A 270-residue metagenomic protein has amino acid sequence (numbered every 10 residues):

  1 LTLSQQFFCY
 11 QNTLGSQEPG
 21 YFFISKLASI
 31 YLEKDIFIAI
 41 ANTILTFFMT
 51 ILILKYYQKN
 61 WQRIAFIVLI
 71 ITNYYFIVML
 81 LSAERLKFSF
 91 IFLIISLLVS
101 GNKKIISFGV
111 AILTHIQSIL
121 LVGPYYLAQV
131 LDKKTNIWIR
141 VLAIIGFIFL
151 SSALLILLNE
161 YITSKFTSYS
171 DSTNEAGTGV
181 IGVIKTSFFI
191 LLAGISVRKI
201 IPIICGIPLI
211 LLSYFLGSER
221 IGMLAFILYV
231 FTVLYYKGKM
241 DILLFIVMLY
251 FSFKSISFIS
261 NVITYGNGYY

Functional and structural regions predicted by a protein language model:
L1-T13, E18-F22, S107-G109, L120-V233 (+1 more regions): Alpha-helical transmembrane segments and terminal signal-anchor/GPI-anchor hydrophobic tails, characterized by long
S25-A39: Juxtamembrane segments of multi-pass membrane glycosylation machinery that transfer sugars from lipid-linked donors
N42-Q58: Transmembrane-helix motifs of polytopic, lipid-linked glycan transferases
I53-T72: Transmembrane-helix signature of polytopic, membrane-embedded enzymes that assemble or transfer cell-envelope glycans
Y75-R85, S213-R220: Membrane-interface helix caps and helix-loop-helix hairpins in membrane proteins
V78-I94, L224-F226: Multi-pass, polyprenyl lipid-linked donor-dependent membrane glycosyltransferases
F92-K104: Membrane-interface transmembrane helices that cradle and orient dolichyl/undecaprenyl
L243-V262: Final/C-terminal transmembrane alpha-helix of multipass membrane proteins
